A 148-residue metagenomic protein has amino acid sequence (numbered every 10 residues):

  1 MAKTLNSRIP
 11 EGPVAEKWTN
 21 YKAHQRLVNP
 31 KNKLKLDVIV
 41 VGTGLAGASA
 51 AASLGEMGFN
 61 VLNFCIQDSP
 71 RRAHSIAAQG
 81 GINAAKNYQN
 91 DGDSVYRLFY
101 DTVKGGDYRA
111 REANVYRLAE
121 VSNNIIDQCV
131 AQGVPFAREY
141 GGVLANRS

Functional and structural regions predicted by a protein language model:
A2-N20, Q25, I66-S148: Conserved N-terminal/central alpha/beta ligand/cofactor-binding core
P30-K33: Short, flexible hinge/linker loops that cap or flank conserved catalytic cores
L36-N63: N-terminal Rossmann-like FAD-binding beta1-loop-alpha1 element of flavoenzymes
